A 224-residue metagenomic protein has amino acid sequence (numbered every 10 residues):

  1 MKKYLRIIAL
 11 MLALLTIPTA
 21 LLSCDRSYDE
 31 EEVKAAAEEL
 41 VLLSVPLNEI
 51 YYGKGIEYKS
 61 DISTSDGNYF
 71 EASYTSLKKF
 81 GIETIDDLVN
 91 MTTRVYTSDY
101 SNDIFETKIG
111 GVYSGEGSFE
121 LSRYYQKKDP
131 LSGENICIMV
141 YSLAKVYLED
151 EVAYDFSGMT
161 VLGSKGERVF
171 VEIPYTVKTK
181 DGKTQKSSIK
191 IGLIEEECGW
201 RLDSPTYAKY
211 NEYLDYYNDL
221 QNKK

Functional and structural regions predicted by a protein language model:
M1-A9: Bacterial N-terminal signal peptides that target proteins for export
L5, D25-R26: Hydrophobic membrane-targeting and insertion signals
L10-L14: Hydrophobic alpha-helical membrane-embedded or membrane-associated segments
A20-S23: C-terminal motif of bacterial Sec signal peptides marking the signal peptidase cleavage site
R26-K224: Mature, Sec-exported extracytoplasmic domains of Gram-positive
